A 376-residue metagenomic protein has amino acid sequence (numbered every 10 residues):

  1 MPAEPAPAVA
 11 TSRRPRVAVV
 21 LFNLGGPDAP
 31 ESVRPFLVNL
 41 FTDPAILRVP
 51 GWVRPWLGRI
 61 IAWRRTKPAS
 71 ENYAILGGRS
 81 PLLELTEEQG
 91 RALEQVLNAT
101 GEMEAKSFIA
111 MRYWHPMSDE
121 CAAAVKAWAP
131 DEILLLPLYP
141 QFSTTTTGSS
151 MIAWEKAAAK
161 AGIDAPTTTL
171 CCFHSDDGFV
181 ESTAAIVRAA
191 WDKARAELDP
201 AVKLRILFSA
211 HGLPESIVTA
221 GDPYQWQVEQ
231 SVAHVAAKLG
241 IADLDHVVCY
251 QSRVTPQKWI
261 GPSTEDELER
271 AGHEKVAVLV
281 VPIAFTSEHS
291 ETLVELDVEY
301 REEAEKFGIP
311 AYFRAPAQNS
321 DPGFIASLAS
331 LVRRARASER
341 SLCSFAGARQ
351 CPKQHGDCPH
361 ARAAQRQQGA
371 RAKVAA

Functional and structural regions predicted by a protein language model:
P2-A376: Active-site-proximal alpha-helix that buttresses catalytic centers in soluble enzyme cores
